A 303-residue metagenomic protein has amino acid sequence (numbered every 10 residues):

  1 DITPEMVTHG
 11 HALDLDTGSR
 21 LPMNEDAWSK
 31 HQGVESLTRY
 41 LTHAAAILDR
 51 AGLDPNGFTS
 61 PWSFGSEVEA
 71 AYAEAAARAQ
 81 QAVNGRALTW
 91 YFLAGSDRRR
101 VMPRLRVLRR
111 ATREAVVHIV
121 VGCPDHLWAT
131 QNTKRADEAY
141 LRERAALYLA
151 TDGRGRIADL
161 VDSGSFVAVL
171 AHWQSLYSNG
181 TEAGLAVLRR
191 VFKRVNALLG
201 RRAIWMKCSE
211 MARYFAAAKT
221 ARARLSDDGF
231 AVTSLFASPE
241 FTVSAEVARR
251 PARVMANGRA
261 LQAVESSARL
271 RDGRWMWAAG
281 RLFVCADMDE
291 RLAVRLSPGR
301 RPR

Functional and structural regions predicted by a protein language model:
D1, Q32-A51: An active-site-proximal structural segment forming one wall of the substrate-binding cleft that immediately precedes
V7-L13, S19-D26, I47-A168: Active-site-adjacent pocket scaffolds in enzyme catalytic domains
S29-L37, A145, L149, G184 (+1 more regions): Residue-level preference for long, well-ordered alpha-helices that form the structural scaffold of enzyme catalytic
S36-R39, H43, A71, V187-R190: Extracytoplasmic/secreted proteins, especially bacterial periplasmic and envelope-associated proteins
Q80-V107, T151-A237, R253: C-terminal domain-boundary segment and adjacent tail
A129-Q131, A139, N179-E182, T242-S244: Short conserved micro-motifs at the rims of enzyme active sites and ligand-binding pockets
C208, A218-R303: C-terminal beta-sandwich/jelly-roll accessory domains of carbohydrate-active enzymes
